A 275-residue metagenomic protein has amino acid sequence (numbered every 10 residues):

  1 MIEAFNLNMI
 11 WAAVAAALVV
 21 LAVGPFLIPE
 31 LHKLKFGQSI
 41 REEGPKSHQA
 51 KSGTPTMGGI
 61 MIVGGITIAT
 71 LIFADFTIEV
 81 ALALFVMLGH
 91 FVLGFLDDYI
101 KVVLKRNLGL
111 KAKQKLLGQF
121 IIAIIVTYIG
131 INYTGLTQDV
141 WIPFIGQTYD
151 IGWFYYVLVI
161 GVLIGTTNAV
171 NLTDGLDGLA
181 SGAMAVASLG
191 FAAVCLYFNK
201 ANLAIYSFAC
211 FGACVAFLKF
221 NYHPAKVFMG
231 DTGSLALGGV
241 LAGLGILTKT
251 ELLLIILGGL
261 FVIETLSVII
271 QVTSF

Functional and structural regions predicted by a protein language model:
M1-E30, I62-V92, V126, F154-L158 (+1 more regions): Alpha-helical transmembrane segments
M1-I2, V103, T134-Q147: Membrane-interface helix termini and inter-helical loops of multi-pass transporters
F26-K51, L96-L108, I269-F275: Cytosolic, membrane-interface loops and tails of multi-pass inner-membrane proteins
I40-T54, I78-E79, N202-Y206: Alpha-helical transmembrane segments and immediately membrane-proximal extracytoplasmic
G53, P143-F154: Short aromatic-rich membrane-water interface segments that cap or initiate transmembrane helices in multi-pass membrane
F76-K111, K115-L116: Hydrophobic alpha-helical hairpins/lids featuring a short glycine-rich hinge
F91-L96, F120-N132: Mid-bilayer segments of alpha-helical transmembrane spans in multi-pass integral membrane proteins that mediate
